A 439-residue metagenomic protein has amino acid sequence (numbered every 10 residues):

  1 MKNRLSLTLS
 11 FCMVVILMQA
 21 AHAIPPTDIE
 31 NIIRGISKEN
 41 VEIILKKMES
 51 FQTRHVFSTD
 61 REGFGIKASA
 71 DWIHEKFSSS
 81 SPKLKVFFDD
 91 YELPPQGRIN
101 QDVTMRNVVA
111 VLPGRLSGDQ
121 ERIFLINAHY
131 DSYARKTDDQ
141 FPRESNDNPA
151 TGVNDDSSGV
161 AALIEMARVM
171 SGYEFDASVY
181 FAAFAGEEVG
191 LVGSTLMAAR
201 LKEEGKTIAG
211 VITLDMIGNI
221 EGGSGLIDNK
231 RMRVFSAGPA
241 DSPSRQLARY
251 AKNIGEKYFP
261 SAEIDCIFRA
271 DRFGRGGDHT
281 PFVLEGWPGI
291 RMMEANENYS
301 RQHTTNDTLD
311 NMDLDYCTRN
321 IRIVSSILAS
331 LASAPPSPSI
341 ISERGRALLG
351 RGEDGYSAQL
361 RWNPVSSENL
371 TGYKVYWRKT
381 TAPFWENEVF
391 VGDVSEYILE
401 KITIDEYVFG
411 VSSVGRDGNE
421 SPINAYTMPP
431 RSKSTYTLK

Functional and structural regions predicted by a protein language model:
N40-P113, P260: A non-catalytic alpha/beta surface segment that caps or lines the substrate-entry region of metallo-dependent hydrolase
A110, I126, S132, T137-L191 (+1 more regions): Alpha-helical metal-binding/catalytic segments enriched in His/Glu/Asp
F184-P281, E285, G289: Metal-dependent peptidase/peptidase-like ectodomains
E297-G345: His/Asp/Glu-rich mid-to-C-terminal helical/loop segments that flank catalytic regions of hydrolases
Y356-N369: Conserved aromatic anchor
E368-V389: Extracellular low-complexity, O-glycosylation-prone stalks/linkers
L399-E420: Beta-strand-rich modules
R416-K439: Extracellular fibronectin type III
